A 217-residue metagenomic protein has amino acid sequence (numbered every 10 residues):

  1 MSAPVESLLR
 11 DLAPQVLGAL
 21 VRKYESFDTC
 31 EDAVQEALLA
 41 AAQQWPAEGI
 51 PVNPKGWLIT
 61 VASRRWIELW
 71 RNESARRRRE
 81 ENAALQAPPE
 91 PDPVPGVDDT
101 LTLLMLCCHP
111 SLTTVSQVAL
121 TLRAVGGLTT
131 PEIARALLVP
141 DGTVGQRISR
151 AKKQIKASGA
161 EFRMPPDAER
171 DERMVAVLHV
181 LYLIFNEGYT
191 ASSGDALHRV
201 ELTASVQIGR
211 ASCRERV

Functional and structural regions predicted by a protein language model:
M1-G18, D28-E31, D171-L183: A short, charge-rich alpha-helical start-of-domain segment used by transcription regulators
L8-F27, A40-Q44, W70, M105 (+2 more regions): Amphipathic, Lys/Arg- and hydrophobic-enriched alpha-helical face
A13, F27, E31, K55 (+2 more regions): The DNA-contacting recognition helix of HTH DNA-binding domains and analogous helical DNA-recognition elements
K23, Q35-P54, N72-S74, S158-R163 (+1 more regions): Sigma70-family region 2
D32-L39, V52-R64, Q146: Structural recognition of an alpha-helix C-terminal capping motif at a helix-to-coil junction
V34, W45, A62, L137 (+2 more regions): DNA major-groove recognition helix of helix-turn-helix
T60-E81, A157: Arg/Lys-rich amphipathic alpha helix in sigma70-family domain 2
R77-E132, V139-R214: Amphipathic helix-loop-helix modules that constitute alpha-helical solenoid scaffolds
